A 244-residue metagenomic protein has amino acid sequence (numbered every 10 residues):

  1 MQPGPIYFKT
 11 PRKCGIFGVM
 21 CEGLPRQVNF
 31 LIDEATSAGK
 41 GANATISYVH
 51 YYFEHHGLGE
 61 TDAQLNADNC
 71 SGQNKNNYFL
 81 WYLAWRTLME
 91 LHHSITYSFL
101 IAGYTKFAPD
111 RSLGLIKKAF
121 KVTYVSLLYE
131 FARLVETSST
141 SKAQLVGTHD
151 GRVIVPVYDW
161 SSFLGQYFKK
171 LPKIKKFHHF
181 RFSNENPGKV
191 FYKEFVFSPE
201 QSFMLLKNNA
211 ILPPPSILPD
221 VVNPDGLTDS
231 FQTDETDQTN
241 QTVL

Functional and structural regions predicted by a protein language model:
M1-L244: Extended mixed-charge, aromatic/glycine-enriched low-complexity segments
